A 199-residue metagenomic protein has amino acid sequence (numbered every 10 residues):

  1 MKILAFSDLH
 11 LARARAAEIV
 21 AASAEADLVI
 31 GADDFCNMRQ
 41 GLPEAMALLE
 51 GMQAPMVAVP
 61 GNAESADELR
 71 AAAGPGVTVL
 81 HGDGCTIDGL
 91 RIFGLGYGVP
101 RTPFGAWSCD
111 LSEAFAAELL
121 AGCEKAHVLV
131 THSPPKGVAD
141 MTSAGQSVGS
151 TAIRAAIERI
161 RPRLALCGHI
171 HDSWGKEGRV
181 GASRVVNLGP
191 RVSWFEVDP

Functional and structural regions predicted by a protein language model:
M1-L4: Extreme N-terminal starter segment of soluble prokaryotic enzymes
F6, R15, A71, C85-D88 (+3 more regions): Binuclear metal-dependent phosphoesterase catalytic core
F6-I87, L188-R191: Core catalytic region of metal-dependent phosphoesterases/phosphodiesterases, especially metallo-beta-lactamase-like
L9, L129-P135, R163-S173: Histidine-centered catalytic micro-motifs
L11, A63-A152: Conserved catalytic scaffold of divalent metal-dependent phosphoesterases
R13, M38-R39, G137-A139, W174: Short, solvent-exposed loop/turn segments at secondary-structure junctions
A24-V29, E124-A126, R161: Short acidic/histidine-rich motifs immediately flanking catalytic phosphotransfer sites in two-component signaling
I30-G31, F93, T131, C167 (+1 more regions): Redox-cofactor binding/interface segments in oxidoreductases and associated redox assembly factors
